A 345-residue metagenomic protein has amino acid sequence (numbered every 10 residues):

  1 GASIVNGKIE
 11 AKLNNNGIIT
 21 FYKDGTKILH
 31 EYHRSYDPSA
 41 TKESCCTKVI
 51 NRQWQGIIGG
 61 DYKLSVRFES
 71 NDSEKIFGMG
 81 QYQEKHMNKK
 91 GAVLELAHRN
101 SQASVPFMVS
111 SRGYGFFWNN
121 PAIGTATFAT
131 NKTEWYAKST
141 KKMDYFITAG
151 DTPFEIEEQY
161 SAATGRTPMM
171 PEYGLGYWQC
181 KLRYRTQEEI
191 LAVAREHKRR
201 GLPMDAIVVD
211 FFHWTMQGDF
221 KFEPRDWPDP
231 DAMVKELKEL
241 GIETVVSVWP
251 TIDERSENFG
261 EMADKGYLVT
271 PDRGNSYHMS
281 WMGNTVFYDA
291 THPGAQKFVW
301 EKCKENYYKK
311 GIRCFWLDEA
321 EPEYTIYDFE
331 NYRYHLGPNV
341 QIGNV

Functional and structural regions predicted by a protein language model:
A2-G174, K181-L182, Q187, A194-R199: Catalytic and substrate-binding clefts that recognize carbohydrates or anionic sugar/phosphate headgroups
E31, T47-G56, P203-V345: Aromatic- and carboxylate-enriched substrate-binding clefts and catalytic-loop regions of carbohydrate-active enzymes
S110, N119, C180, D210-F212 (+1 more regions): Acidic/polar N-terminal loop/beta-strand segments that form early-domain functional surfaces
N119-P121, A129-N131, I190-L191, V209 (+2 more regions): Composition- and surface-driven signal marking solvent-exposed, interaction-prone regions in large proteins
Y173-L175, M204-D205: Residue-level recognition of the N-termini of beta-strands and the immediately preceding loop/turn
W178-K181, F287: Conserved short-loop catalytic and cofactor-binding motifs
L182-E188, E223-P228: Acidic-and-aromatic substrate-binding clefts and catalytic sites of carbohydrate-active enzymes
R185-R200, A295-E305: Short, acidic/polar
